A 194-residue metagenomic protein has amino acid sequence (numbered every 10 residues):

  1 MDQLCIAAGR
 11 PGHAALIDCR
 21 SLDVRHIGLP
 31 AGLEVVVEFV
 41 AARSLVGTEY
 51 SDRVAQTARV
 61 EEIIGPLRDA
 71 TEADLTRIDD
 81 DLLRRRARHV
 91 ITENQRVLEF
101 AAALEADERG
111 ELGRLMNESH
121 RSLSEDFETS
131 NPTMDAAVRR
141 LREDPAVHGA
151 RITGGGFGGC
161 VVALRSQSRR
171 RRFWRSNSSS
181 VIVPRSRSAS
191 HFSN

Functional and structural regions predicted by a protein language model:
A8-R151, L164-N194: C-terminal nucleotide
G158-V162: N-terminal pre-core extensions flanking Radical SAM catalytic domains
